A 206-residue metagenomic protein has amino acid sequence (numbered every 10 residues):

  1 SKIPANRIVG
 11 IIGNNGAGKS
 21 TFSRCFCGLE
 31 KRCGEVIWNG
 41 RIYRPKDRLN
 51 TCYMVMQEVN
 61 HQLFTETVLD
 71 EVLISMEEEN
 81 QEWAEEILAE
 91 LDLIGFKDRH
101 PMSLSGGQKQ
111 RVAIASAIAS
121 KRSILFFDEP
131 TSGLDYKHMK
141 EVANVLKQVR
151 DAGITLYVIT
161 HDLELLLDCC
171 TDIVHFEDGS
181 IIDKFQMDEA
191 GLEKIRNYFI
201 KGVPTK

Functional and structural regions predicted by a protein language model:
Q81-F96: Conserved ABC ATPase "signature" region
H100-L104, Q108: Conserved ABC ATPase signature
I114: Hydrophobic anchor residue at the start of the ABC signature
L125-D128: Catalytic Walker B motif of ABC-type/P-loop ATPase nucleotide-binding domains
D135: ABC-family nucleotide-binding domains
T160-H161: H-loop/switch region of ABC-family ATPase nucleotide-binding domains
S180-V203: Conserved beta-strand-loop-alpha-helix hinge in the C-terminal portion of ABC ATPase nucleotide-binding domains
